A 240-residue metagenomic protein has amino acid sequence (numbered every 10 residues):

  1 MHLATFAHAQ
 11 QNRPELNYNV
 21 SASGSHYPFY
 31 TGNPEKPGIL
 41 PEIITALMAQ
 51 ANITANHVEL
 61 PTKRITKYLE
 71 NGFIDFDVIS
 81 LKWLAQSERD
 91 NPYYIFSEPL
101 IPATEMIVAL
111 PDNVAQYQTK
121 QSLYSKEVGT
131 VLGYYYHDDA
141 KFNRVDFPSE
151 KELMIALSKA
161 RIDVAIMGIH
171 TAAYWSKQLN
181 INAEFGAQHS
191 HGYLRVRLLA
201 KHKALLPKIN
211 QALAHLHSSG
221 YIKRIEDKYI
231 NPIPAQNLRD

Functional and structural regions predicted by a protein language model:
A9-E88, T130, D146-F147, I209: Extracytoplasmic small-molecule ligand-binding "clamshell" domains of the periplasmic binding protein/Venus flytrap
Q10, Y134-P148, A214-D240: Ligand-binding clefts/hinges and TM-proximal coupling segments of bilobed small-molecule sensing domains
S23-G24, I101-M106, K177-N210, A214 (+1 more regions): Periplasmic-binding protein-like
P41-Q50, P111-Y117, Y124-E127, L132 (+1 more regions): Extended ligand-binding regions for polar small-molecule ligands
T45, V58-L123, Y135-Y136, A187: Acidic, polar ligand-binding/catalytic clefts
T54-P61, F142-A156, G186-A187: Short beta-strand-to-loop elements that line the ligand-binding cleft of bilobed periplasmic-binding protein-like
K63-D77, K151-H170, Y174, Q178: Short helices/loops that flank or line small-molecule/ion binding pockets
I79-D90, D163-S190: A ligand-binding cleft/hinge motif common to bilobed small-molecule-binding domains
